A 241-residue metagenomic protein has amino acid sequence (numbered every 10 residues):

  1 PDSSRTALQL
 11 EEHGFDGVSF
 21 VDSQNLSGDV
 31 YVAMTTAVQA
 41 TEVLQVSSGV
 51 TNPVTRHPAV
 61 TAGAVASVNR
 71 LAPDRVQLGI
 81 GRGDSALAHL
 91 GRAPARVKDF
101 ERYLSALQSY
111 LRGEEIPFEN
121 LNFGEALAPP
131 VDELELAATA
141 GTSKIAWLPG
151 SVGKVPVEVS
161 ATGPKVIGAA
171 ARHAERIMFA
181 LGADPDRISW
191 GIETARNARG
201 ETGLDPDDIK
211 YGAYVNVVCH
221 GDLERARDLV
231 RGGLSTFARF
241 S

Functional and structural regions predicted by a protein language model:
P1-S241: Active-site-adjacent structural elements that line small-molecule/cofactor binding pockets in enzymes
